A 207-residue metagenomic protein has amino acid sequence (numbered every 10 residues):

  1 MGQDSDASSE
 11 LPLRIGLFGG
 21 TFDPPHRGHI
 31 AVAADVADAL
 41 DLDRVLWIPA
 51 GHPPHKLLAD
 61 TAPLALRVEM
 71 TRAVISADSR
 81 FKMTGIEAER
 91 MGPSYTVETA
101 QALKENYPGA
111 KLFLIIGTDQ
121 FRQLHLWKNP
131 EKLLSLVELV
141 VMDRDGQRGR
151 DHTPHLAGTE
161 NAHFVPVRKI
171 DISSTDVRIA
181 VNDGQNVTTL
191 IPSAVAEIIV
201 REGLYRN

Functional and structural regions predicted by a protein language model:
M1-N207: Nucleotidyltransferase catalytic core that binds NTPs
